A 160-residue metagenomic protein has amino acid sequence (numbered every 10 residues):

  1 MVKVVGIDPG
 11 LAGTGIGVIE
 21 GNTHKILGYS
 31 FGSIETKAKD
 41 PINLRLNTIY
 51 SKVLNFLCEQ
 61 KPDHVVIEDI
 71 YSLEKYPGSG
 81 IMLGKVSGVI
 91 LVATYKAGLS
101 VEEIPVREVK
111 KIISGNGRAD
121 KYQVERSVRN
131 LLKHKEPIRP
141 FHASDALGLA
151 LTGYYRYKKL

Functional and structural regions predicted by a protein language model:
M1-L160: Phosphate- and other anionic-substrate recognition elements at nucleic-acid/protein interfaces
